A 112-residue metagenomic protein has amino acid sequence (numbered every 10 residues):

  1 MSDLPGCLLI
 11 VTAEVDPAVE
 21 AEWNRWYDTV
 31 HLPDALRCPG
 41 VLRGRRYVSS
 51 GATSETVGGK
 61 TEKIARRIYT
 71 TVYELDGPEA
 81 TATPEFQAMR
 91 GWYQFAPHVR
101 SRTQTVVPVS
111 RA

Functional and structural regions predicted by a protein language model:
M1-A112: Macromolecular interaction modules
